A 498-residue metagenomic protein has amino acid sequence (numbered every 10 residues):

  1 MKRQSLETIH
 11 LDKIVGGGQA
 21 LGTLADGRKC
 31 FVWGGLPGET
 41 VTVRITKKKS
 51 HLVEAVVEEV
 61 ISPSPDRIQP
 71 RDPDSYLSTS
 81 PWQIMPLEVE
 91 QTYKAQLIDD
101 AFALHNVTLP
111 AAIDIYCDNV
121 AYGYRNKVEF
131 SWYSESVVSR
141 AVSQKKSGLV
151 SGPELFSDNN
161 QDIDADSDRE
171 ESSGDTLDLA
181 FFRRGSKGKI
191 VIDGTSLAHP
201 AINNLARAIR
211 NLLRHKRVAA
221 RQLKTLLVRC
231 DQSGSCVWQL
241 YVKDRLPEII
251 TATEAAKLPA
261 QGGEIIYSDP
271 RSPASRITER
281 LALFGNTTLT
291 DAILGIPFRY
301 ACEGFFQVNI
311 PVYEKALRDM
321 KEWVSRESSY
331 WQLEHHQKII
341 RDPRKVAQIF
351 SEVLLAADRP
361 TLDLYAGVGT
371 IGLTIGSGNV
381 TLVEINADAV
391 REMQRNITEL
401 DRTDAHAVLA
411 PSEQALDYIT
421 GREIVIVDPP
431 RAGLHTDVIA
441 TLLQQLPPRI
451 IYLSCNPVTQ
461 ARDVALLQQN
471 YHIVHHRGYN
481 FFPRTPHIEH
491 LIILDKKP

Functional and structural regions predicted by a protein language model:
M1-D74, G174: Terminal RNA-binding accessory module
K2-H10, G16, L155, H215 (+1 more regions): Rossmann-like S-adenosyl-L-methionine
E58-R71, Y76-V138, K145, R169-A220: Extended interfacial segments that mediate partner engagement and assembly in macromolecular machines
I113-V120, T225-R229, G478-F481: Short, solvent-exposed loop/turn elements at beta->coil junctions and helix N-caps that rim active or binding pockets
V137-V138, V142, V150, I163 (+3 more regions): Short hydrophobic transmembrane-like helices used for membrane targeting/insertion
R140-S157, Q161-I163, D168-S173, Q332: Intrinsically disordered, low-complexity segments enriched in serine/proline and basic residues
G188-K224, C230-D231, D244-I265, R271: Internal alpha/beta scaffold segment
